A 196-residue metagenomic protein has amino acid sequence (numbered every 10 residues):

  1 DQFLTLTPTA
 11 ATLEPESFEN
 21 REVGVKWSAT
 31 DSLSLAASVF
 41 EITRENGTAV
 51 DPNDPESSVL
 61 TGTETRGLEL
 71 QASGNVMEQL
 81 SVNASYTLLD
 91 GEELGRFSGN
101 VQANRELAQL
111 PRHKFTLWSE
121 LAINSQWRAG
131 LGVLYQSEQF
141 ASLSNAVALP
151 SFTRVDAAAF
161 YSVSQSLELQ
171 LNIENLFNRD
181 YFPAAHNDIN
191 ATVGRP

Functional and structural regions predicted by a protein language model:
D1-E45, A49-N75, L107-H113, A148-L149: Outer-membrane beta-barrel signature, preferentially recognizing the C-terminal barrel domain of Gram-negative
Q2-A11, G47-P55, L89, E93-V101 (+2 more regions): Outer-membrane beta-barrel translocator domains and adjoining extracellular loop/strand segments of Gram-negative
E19, L33, R66, L80 (+4 more regions): Hydrophobic core residues within well-ordered beta-strands of beta-rich domains
R21-W27, L68-A72, H113-L121, T153-Y161 (+2 more regions): Feature captures outer-membrane beta-barrel proteins of Gram-negative bacteria and organelles
D31-L35, E78-V82, S125-G130, Y161 (+1 more regions): Repeated loop/turn-to-beta-strand initiation elements of outer-membrane beta-barrel proteins
S32-S34, N46, E93, R128 (+3 more regions): Intrinsically disordered, low-complexity acidic/polar segments
V39-E41, V59-L143: Gram-negative outer-membrane beta-barrel transporters
Y135-S142, F160-P196: C-terminal beta-signal and adjacent terminal beta-strands/loops of Gram-negative outer-membrane beta-barrel proteins
